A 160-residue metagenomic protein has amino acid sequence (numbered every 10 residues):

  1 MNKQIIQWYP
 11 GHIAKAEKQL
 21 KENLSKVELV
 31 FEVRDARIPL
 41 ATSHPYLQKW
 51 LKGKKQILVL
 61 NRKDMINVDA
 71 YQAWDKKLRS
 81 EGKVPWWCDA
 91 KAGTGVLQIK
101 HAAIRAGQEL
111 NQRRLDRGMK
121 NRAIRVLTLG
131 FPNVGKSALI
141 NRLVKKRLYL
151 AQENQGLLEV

Functional and structural regions predicted by a protein language model:
M1-K52: N-terminal accessory targeting/assembly segments
H12-E17, G118-K120, V144-V160: Switch I (effector-binding) loop of TRAFAC-class P-loop GTPase G-domains
A16-Q19, S43-L47, Y71, R113-D116 (+1 more regions): A generic local structural motif
S25, D35, R79, I104 (+4 more regions): Signal for well-folded cores of large energy- and translation-related assemblies
E28-R34, K52-D64, G82-D89: Conserved beta-strand/loop subsegment of P-loop NTPase cores
L40, I66-N67, K146: Catalytic P-loop NTPase motifs of RecA-like helicase/translocase cores
K63-L129: Canonical P-loop GTPase G-domain recognition
R125-L150: Glycine-rich phosphate-binding P-loop
